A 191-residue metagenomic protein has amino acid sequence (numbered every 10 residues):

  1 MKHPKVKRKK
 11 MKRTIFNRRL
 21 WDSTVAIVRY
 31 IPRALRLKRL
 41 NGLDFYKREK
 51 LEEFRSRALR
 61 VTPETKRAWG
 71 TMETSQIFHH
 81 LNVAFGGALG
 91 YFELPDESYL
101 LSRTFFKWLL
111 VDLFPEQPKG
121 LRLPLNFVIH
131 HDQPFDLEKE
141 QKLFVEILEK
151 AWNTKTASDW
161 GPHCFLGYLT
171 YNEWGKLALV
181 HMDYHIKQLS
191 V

Functional and structural regions predicted by a protein language model:
K2-G42: Membrane-proximal basic amphipathic "stem/tether" segments
V25-L40, Y91-L143: Short, helix-capping/interhelical loops that line the mouth of catalytic, cofactor-, or ligand-binding pockets
V28, E64-D112, W152-N153, W160-V191: Short, contiguous alpha-helical
R36, N41-R48, E52, A58-V61 (+4 more regions): Globin-like tetrapyrrole-binding proteins
R48-K50, R57, P115-E116, E149-K150 (+1 more regions): Short, flexible segments with low predicted structural confidence
K50-R57, H80, A84, I147 (+1 more regions): Amphipathic, well-ordered alpha-helical segments in soluble domains
F54-V61, W108, L143, I147-A151 (+1 more regions): Residues that form generic nucleotide/phosphate-binding pockets
K139, L143-E146, V180, Y184: A non-catalytic, amphipathic alpha-helix used as a structural packing/dimerization or gating element in enzyme scaffolds
